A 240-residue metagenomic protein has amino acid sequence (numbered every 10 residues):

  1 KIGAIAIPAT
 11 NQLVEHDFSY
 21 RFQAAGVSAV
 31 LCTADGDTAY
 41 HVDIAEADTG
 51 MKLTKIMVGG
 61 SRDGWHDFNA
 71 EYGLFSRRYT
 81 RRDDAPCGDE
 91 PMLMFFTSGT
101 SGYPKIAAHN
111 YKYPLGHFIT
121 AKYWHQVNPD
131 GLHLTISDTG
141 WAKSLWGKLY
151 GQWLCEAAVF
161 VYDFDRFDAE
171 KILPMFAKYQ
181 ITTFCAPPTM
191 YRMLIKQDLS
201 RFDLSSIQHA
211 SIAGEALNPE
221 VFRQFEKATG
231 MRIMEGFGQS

Functional and structural regions predicted by a protein language model:
I2-A70, Q180: Structural core segment of the AMP-binding/adenylate-forming
L13-H16, R166-E170, L217-N218: Short acidic loop-to-helix transition motifs that present clustered carboxylates
S19, D83, A169-L173, R201: Short hydrophobic/charged patches on amphipathic alpha-helices used for structural packing and interfaces
T33-D35, G59, F164, P188-T189 (+1 more regions): Short secondary-structure boundary segments
R62-G64, G73-F96, Y103, Q126-L132: Conserved pre-ATP/AMP-binding loop-to-beta segment of ANL
Y72, L154, I181-C185, I195-S240: Gly/Ser/Thr-rich phosphate-binding loop
M92-G116: Conserved AMP-binding A3 loop
L115-T135, G140-T182, K196-Q197: Conserved AMP-binding/adenylation subdomain of ANL enzymes
